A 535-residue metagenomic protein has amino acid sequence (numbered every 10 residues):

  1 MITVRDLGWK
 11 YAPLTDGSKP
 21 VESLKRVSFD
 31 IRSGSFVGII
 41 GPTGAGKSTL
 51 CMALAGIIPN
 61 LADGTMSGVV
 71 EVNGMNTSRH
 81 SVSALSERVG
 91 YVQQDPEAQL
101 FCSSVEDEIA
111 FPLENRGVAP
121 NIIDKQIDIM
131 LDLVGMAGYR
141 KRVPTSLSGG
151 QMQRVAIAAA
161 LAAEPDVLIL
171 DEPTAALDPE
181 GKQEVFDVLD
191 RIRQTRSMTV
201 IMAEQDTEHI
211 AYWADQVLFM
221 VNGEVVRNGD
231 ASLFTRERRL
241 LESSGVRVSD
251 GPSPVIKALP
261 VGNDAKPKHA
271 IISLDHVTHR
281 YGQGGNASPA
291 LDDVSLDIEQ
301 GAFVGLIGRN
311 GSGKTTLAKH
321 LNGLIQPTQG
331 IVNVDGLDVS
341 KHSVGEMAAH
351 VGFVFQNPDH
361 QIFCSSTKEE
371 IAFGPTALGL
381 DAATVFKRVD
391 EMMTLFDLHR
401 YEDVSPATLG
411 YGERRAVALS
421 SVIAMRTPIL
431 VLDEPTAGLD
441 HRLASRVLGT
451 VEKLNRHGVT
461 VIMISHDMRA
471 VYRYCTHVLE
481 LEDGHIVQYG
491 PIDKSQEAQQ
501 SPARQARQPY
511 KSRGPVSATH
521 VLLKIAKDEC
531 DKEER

Functional and structural regions predicted by a protein language model:
A55, N322: Helix-to-loop junction immediately C-terminal to a conserved catalytic motif
D63-M75, G330-L337, M347: Conserved ABC transporter NBD signature motif
N121-G138, A383-Y401: Conserved ABC ATPase "signature" region
V143-L147, Q151, S405-L409, E413: Conserved ABC ATPase signature
L168-D171, L430-D433: Catalytic Walker B motif of ABC-type/P-loop ATPase nucleotide-binding domains
E204-Q205, S465-H466: H-loop/switch region of ABC-family ATPase nucleotide-binding domains
I210-Y212, V471-R473: A short, surface-exposed alpha-helical micro-motif characterized by mixed small hydrophobic and charged/polar residues
